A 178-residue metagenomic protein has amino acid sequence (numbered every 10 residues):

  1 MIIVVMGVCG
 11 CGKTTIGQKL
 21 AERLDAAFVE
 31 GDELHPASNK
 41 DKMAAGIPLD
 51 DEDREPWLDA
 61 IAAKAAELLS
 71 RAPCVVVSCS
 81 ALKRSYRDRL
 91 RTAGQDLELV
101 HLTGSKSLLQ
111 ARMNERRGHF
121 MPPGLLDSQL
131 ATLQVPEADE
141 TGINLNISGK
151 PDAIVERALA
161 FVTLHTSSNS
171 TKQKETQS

Functional and structural regions predicted by a protein language model:
I2: Walker A (P-loop) ATP-phosphate-binding motif of ABC ATPase nucleotide-binding domains
V5: Hydrophobic anchor at the beta1->P-loop junction of P-loop NTPases
C9: The conserved Walker
K13: Conserved lysine of the Walker
Q18-A62: Conserved substrate/cofactor phosphate-moiety recognition/catalytic segment in nucleotide-dependent phosphotransferases
E52-G94, L102: Glycine-rich phosphate-binding loop used to anchor ATP phosphates in small-molecule kinases, encompassing both
A93-M113: Conserved phosphate-donor/acceptor-positioning beta-strand/loop module used by diverse small-molecule
E115-R157: Small-molecule kinase domains that catalyze NTP-dependent phosphoryl transfer to phosphate-bearing small molecules
